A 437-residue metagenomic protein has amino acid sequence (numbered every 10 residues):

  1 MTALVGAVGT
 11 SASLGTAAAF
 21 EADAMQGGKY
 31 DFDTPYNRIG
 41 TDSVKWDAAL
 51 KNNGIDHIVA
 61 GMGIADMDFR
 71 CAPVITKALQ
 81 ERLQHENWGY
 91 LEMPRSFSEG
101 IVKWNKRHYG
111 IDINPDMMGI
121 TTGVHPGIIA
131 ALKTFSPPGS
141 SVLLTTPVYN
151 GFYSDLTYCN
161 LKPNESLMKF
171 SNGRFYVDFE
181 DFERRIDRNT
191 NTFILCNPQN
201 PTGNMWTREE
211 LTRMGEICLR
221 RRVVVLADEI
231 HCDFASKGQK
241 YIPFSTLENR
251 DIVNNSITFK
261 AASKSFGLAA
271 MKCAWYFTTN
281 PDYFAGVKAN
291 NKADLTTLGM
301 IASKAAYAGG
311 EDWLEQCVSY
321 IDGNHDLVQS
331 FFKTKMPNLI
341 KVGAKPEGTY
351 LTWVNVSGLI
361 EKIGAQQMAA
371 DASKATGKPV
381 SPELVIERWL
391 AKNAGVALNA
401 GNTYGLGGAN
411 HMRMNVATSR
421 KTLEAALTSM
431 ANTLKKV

Functional and structural regions predicted by a protein language model:
M1-A19: N-terminal export signals
M25-G123, A130, A308-G309, V437: N-terminal small-domain helix-loop-helix segment of the aminotransferase-like
T134-L156: Conserved PLP-anchoring active-site segment centered on the Schiff-base-forming lysine
C159, R220-R221, A394, V437: Helix C-cap/helix->beta junction micro-motif
M168-Q239: Active-site phosphate-binding strand-loop segment of PLP-dependent enzymes
N255-T334, K341-G348: PLP-dependent aminotransferase class I/II
I321-Q329, K341-S373, G408: Conserved glycine-rich beta-strand-loop-beta hairpin in the small C-terminal domain of fold type I
A369-V437: PLP-dependent enzyme catalytic core of the Aspartate aminotransferase-like
